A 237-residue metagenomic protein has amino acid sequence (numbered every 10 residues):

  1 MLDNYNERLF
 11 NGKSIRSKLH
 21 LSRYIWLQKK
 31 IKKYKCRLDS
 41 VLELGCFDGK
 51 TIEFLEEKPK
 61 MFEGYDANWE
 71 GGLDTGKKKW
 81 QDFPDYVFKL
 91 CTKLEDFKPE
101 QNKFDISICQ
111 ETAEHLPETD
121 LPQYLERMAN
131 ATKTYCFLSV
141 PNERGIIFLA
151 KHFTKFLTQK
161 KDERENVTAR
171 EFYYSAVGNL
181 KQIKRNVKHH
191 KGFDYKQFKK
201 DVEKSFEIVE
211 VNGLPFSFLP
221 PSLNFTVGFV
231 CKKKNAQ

Functional and structural regions predicted by a protein language model:
M1-K35, G45-K50: Charged/polar interaction segments and conserved charged motifs
D3-R8, G12-S22, C91, E95-D96 (+1 more regions): S-adenosyl-L-methionine-dependent methyltransferase catalytic module, highlighting the catalytic core
L27-F148, V227-N235: Conserved SAM-binding loop
